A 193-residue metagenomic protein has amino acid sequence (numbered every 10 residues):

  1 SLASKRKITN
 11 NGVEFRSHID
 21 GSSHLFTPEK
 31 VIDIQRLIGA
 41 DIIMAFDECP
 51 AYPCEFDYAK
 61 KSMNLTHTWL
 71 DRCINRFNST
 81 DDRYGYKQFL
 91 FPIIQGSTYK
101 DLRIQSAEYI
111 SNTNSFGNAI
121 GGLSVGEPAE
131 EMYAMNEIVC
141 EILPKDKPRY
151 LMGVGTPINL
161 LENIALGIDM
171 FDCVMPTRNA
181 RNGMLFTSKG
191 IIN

Functional and structural regions predicted by a protein language model:
S1-R83: Non-catalytic, usually N-terminal nucleic-acid engagement modules in DNA/RNA processing proteins
R76, T80, G85-N193: Glycine-rich phosphate/ribose-binding loops and adjacent secondary-structure elements that form binding surfaces
